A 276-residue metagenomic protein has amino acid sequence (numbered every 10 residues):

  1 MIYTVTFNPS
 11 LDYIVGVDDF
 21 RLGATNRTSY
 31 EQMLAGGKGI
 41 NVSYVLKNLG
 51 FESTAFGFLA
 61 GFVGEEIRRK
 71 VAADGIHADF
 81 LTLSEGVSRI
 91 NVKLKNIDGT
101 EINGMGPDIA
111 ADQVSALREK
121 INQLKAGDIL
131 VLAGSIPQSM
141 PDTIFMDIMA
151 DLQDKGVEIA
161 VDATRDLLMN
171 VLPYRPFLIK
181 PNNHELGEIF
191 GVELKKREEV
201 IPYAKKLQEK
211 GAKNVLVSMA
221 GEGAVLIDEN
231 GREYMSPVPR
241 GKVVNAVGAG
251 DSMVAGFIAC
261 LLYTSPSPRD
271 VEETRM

Functional and structural regions predicted by a protein language model:
M1-F20: Positively charged, low-complexity intrinsically disordered leader regions
R27-L34, P237-G248: Short pre-catalytic strand/loop immediately N-terminal to key active-site residues, enriched for Gly-Thr
R27-V87: Substrate-binding N-lobe of the ribokinase-like
L83, K93-A126: Conserved phosphate-binding/catalytic loop of the ribokinase/pfkB sugar-kinase fold
E101-N103, D128-G134, D162, K180-E185: Short beta-strands and strand-loop turn motifs
T143-R232: Conserved phosphate/ATP/ADP-binding segment of small-molecule kinases
G187-E188, N245-L262: Short, small-residue alpha-helix embedded
Y263-P268: Conserved small/polar residues in nucleotide/adenosyl-binding loops
